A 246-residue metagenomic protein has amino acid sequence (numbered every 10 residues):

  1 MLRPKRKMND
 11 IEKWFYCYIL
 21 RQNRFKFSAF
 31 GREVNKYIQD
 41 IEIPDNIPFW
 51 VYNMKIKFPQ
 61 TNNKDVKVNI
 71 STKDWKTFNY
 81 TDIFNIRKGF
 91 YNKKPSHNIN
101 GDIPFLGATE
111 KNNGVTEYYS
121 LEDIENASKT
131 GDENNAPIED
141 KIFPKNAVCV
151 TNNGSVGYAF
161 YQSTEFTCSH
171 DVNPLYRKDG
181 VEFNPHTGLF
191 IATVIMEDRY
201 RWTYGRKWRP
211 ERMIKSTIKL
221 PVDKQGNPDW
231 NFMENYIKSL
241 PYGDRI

Functional and structural regions predicted by a protein language model:
M1-I43, D82-T217: DNA target-recognition domains and sequence-specific DNA-contacting regions of bacterial/archaeal
D45-N113, K224-I246: Non-catalytic DNA-recognition/assembly elements of restriction-modification systems
K219-P221: A short, hydrophobic, proline-anchored segment that marks a local hinge/packing element in signaling and regulatory
